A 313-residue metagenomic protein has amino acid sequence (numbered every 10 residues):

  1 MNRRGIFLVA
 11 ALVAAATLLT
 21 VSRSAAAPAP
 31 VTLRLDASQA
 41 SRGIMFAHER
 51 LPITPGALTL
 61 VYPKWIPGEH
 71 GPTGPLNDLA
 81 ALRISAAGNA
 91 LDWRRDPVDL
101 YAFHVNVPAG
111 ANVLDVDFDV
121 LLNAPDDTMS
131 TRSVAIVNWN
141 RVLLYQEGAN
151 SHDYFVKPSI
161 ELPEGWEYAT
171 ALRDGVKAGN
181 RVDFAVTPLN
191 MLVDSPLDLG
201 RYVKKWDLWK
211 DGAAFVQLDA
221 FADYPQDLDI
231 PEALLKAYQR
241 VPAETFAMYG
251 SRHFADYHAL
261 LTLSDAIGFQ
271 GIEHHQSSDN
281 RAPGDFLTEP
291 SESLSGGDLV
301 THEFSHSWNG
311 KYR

Functional and structural regions predicted by a protein language model:
M1-A11: Bacterial N-terminal signal peptides that target proteins for export
V9-T20: Bacterial N-terminal signal peptides
S24-P28: Boundary at the C-terminal end of the N-terminal hydrophobic targeting segment
A37-S38, G68-R132: A surface-exposed beta-strand-loop module
M45-L76, L144-G148, H152-P163: Surface-exposed beta-strand/loop patches in extracellular or lumenal glycoproteins
E49, K205-R313: Juxtacatalytic substrate-recognition/specificity segment
P75-A81, D153-A169, R173, R181-L192 (+2 more regions): Zn2+-dependent metallopeptidase catalytic core
D117-Y202: Extended, low-hydrophobicity, Ser/Thr/Pro/Gly-biased non-transmembrane segments
